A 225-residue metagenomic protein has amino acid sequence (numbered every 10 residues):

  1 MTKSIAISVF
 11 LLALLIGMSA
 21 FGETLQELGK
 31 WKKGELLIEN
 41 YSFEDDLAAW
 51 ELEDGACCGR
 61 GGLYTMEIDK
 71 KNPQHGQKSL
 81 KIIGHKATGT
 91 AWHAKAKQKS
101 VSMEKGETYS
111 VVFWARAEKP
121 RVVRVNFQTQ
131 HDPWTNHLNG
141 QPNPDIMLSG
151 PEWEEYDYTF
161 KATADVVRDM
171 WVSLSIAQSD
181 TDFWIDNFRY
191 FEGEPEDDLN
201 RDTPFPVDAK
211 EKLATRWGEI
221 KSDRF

Functional and structural regions predicted by a protein language model:
M1-I7: Positively charged n-region of N-terminal signal peptides that target proteins for export
S8-G17: Bacterial N-terminal signal peptides
F21-F225: Extracellular and organelle-lumenal recognition/adhesion modules and their flexible linkers in secreted
